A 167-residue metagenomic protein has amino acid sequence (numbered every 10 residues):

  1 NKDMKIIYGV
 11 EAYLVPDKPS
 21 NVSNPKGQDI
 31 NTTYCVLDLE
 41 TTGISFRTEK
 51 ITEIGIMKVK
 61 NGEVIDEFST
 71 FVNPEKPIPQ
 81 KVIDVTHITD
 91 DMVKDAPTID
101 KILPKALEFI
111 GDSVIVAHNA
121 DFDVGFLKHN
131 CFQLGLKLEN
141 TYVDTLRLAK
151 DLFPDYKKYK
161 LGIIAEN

Functional and structural regions predicted by a protein language model:
N1-L37, F109, A120, L136-V143 (+1 more regions): Phosphodiester-processing cores and adjacent nucleic acid-binding clamps
I30-N140, P154-N167: Conserved non-catalytic scaffold segment of RNase H-like nuclease domains
